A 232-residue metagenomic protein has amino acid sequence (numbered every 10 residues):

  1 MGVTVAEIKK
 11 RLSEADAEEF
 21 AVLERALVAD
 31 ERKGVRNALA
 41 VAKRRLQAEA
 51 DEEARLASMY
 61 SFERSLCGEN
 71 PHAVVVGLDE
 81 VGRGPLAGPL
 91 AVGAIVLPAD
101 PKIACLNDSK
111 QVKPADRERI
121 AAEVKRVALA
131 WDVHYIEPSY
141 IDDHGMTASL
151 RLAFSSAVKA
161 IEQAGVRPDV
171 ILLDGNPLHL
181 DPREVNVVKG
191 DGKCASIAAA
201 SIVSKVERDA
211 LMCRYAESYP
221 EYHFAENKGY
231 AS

Functional and structural regions predicted by a protein language model:
M1-V76, R83-S232: RNase H-like, Mg2+-dependent phosphodiesterase core, and more generally RNA phosphate-backbone-engaging helix-loop
